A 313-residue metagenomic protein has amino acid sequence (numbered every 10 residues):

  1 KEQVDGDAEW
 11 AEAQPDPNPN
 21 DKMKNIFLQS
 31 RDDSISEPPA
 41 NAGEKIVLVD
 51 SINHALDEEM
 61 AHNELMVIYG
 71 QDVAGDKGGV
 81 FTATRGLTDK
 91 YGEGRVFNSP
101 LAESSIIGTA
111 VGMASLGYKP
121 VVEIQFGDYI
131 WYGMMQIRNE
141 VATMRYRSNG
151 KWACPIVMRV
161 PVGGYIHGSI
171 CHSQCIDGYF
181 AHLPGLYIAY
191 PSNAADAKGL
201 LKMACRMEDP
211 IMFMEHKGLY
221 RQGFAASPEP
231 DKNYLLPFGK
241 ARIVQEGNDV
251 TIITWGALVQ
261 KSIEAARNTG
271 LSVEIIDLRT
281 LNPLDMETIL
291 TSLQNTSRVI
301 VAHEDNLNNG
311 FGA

Functional and structural regions predicted by a protein language model:
K1-A13, T82-G86, K90, W152-R159 (+1 more regions): Thiamine diphosphate
K1-S30, S34: Intrinsic-disorder/low-complexity detector
E2-D5, P17-D21, D50, Q174 (+2 more regions): Generic alpha-helical secondary structure signal
M23-M214, G218-L219: Thiamine diphosphate
